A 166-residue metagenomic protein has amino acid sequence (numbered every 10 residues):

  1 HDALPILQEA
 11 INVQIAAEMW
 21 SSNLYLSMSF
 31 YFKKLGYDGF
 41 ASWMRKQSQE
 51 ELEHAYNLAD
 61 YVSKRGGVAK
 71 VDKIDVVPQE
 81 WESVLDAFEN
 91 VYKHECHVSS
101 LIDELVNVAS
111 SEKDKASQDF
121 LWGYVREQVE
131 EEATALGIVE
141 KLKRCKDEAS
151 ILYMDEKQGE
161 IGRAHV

Functional and structural regions predicted by a protein language model:
H1-L4, H165: Short, small-residue-biased leader/transition segments that mark boundaries at the very start of proteins
P5-Q8, K141-C145: Membrane-interacting alpha-helical segments
L7, Y37-F40, V84, K113-S117 (+1 more regions): Residue-level recognition of alpha-helical structural elements
A10-A17, S21, Y25-M28, F32 (+2 more regions): Acidic/histidine-rich alpha-helical segments that form the ligand environment of transition-metal centers
F32-K73, A135-V139: Conserved alpha-helical segments that form or flank metal/cofactor-binding pockets of metalloenzymes
G67-K70, V129, G162: Short alpha-helix boundary/capping elements
K73-D75, Q158: A general secondary-structure junction signal
D147-R163: Acidic/histidine-enriched, glycine/proline-rich intrinsically disordered or flexible terminal extensions
